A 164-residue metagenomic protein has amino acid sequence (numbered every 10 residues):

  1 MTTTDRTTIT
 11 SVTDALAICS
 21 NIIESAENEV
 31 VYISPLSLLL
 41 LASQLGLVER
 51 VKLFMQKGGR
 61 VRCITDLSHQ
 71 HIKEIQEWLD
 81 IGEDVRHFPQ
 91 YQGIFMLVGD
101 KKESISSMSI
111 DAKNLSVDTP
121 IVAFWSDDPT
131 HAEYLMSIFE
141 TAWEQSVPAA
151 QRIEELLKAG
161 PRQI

Functional and structural regions predicted by a protein language model:
M1-I18: N-terminal localization/anchoring segments of enzymes in phospholipid and broader phosphate metabolism
T10, Y32-P35, I64-L67, F88-Q90 (+2 more regions): Short His-Asn-centered micro-motif
A15-D80: Primarily the HKD phosphodiesterase
A15-I18, H131, L135: Internal, well-ordered alpha-helical segments in soluble enzyme and binding-protein domains
A26-I33, H131, A142-A149: Short secondary-structure junctions and interdomain/linker hinges
A42, K73, F95-G99, A159-Q163: Short, solvent-exposed polar/charged micro-motifs at secondary-structure junctions
E83-A132, F139: HKD (HxKxxxxD) catalytic microenvironment of the phospholipase D
L135-I164: Cysteine/selenocysteine-centered motifs that mediate thiol-based redox chemistry or coordinate metal-sulfur cofactors
